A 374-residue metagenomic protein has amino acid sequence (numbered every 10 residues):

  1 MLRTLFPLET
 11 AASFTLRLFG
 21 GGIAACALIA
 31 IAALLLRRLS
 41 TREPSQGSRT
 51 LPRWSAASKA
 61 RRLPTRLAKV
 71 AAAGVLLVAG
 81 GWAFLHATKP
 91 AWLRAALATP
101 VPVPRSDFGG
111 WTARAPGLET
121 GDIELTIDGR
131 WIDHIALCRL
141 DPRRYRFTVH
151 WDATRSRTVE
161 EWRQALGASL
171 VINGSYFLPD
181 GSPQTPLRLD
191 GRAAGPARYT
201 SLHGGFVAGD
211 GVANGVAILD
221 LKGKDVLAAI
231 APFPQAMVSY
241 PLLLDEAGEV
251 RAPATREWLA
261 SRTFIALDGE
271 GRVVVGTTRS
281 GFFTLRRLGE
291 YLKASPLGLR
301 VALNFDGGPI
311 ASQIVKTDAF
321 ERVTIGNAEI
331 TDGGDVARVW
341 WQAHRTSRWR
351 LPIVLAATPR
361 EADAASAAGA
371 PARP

Functional and structural regions predicted by a protein language model:
L2-S40, W54, T65-G205, N214-G215 (+1 more regions): Zymogen propeptides
S13, W82-E119, E124, D318-P374: Flexible, D/E/H-enriched segments
T41-R62: Membrane-interfacial, low-structure loops and terminal tails that flank and connect transmembrane helices in multi-pass
S45, A73, E257-L259: Intrinsically disordered and other compositionally biased segments
A57-R61, A72-A73, A365-R373: Intrinsic disorder/low-complexity segments
R143-R144, Y176-F177, G271, G281-F282 (+1 more regions): Residues that cap or initiate secondary-structure elements
T148, L285, A365-A367: Short acidic, gly/pro-rich beta-turn/loop elements at beta-sheet edges and active-site/ligand-binding grooves
L166, G181-S182, A193-T358: Active-site beta-strand/loop microenvironment that shapes enzyme catalytic pockets
